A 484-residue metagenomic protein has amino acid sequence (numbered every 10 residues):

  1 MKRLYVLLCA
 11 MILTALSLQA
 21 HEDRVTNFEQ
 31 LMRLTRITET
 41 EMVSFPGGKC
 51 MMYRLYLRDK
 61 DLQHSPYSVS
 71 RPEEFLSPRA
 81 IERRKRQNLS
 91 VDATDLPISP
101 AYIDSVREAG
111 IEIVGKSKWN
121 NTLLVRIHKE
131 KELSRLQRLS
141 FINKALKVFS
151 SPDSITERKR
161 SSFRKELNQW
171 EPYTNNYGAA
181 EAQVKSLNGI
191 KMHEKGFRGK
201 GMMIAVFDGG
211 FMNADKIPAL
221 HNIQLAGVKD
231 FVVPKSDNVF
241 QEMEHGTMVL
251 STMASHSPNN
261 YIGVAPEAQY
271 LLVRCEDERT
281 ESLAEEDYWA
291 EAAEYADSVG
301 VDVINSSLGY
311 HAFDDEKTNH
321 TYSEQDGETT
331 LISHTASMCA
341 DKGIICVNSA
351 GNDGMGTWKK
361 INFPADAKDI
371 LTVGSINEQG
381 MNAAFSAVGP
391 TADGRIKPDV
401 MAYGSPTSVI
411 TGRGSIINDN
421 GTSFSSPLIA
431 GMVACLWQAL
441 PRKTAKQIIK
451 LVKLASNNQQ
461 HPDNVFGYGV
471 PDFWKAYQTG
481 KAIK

Functional and structural regions predicted by a protein language model:
M1-T26: Bacterial Sec-dependent N-terminal signal peptides
A20-E108, E112, E130-S134, S140-I155: Primarily auto-inhibitory N-terminal propeptides
Y53-R54, G115, T122-R126, M203-D208 (+13 more regions): Structural recognition of the beta-strand scaffold that forms the well-ordered cores of secreted hydrolase catalytic
P100-V184, I190-H193: Autoinhibitory propeptides
K144, A180, I190-K229, K235-E285 (+7 more regions): Subtilisin-like serine protease catalytic core
D215-A226, E378-F424, Q460: Catalytic-core environment of secreted peptidases
L250-M253, V273-D277, K360, G404-V470 (+1 more regions): Hydrolase catalytic cores
H256-N259, L272-D366, A392-R395, G412-S426 (+1 more regions): Substrate-binding/access-modulating region of protease and related hydrolase catalytic domains
